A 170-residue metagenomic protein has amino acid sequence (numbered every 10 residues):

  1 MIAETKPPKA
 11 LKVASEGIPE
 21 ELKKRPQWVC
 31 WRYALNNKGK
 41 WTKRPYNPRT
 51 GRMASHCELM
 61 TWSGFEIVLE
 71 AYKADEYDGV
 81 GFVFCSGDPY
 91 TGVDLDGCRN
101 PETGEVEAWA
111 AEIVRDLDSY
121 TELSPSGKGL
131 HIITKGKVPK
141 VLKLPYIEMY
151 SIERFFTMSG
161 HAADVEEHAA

Functional and structural regions predicted by a protein language model:
M1-A170: Conserved phosphate/metal-binding and DNA-contacting active-site motifs used in DNA phosphodiester-bond processing
